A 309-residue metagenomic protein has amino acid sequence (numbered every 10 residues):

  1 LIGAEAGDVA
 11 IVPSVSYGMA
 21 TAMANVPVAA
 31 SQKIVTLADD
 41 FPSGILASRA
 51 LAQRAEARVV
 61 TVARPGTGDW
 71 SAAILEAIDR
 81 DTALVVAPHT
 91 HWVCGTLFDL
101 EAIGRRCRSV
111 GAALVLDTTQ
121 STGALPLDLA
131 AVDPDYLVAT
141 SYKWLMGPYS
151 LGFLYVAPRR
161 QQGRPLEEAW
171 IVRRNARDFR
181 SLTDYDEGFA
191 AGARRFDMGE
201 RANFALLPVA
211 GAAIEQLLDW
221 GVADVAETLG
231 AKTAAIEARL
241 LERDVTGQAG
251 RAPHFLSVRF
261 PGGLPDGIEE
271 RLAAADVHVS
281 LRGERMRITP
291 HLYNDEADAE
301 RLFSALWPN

Functional and structural regions predicted by a protein language model:
L1-N309: Pyridoxal 5′-phosphate
